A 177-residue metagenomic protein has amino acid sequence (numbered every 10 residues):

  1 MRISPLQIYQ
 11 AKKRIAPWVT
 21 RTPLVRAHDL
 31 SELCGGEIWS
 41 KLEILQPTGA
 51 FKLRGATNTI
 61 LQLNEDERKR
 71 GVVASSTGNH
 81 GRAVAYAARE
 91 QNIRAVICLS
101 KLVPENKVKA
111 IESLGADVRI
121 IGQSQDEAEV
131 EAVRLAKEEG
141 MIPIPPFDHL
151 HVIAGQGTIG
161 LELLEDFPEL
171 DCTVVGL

Functional and structural regions predicted by a protein language model:
M1-L177: PLP-dependent amino-acid enzyme catalytic core
